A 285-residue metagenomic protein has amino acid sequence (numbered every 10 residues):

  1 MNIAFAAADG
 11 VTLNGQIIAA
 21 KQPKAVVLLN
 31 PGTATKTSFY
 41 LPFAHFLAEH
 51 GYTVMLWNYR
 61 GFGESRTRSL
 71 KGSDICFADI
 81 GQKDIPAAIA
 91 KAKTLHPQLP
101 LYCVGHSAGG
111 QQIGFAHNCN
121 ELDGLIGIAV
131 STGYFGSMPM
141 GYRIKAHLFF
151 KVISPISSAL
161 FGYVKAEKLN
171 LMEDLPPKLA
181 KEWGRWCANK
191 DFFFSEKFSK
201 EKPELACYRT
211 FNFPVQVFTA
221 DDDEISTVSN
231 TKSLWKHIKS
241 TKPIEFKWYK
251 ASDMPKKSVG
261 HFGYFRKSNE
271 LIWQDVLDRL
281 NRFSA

Functional and structural regions predicted by a protein language model:
M1-A19: N-terminal cap/lid segment of alpha/beta-hydrolase-fold proteins
K24, P31-T35, D221: Active-site glycine-rich loops that stabilize anionic/oxyanionic intermediates across multiple enzyme folds
T37-L70: Conserved alpha/beta-hydrolase
D74-L95: Alpha/beta-hydrolase active-site loop
V104-D191: Alpha/beta-hydrolase-fold enzymes
F211, V217-T219, D223: Short beta-strand/loop motif that positions the catalytic acidic residue of the alpha/beta-hydrolase fold
F213, T227-H237: Short alpha-helix in the alpha/beta-hydrolase fold that links the catalytic acid
E245-A285: Catalytic active-site module of serine/aspartate enzymes centered on a nucleophile-bearing elbow/loop
